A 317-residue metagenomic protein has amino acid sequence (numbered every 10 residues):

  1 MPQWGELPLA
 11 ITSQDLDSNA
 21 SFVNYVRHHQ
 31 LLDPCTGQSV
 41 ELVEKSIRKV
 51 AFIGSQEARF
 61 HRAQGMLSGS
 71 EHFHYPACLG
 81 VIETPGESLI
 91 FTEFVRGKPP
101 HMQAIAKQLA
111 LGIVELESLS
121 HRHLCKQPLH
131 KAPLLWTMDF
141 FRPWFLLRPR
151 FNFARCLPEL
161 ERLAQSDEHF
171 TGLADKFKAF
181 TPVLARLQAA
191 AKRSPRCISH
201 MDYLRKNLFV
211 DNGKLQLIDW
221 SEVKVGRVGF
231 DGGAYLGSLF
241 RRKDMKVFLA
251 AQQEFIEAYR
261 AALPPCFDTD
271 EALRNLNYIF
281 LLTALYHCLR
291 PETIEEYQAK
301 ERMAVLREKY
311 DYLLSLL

Functional and structural regions predicted by a protein language model:
M1-L16: Juxta-kinase regulatory segment immediately upstream of eukaryotic protein kinase catalytic domains
D17-N24, E71-H72, T84: A short catalytic or substrate-binding loop motif that flags glycine-/basic-rich loops and adjacent residues that bind
S18-T36, V40, L184-F230: Active-site acidic catalytic loop and adjacent metal/ATP-binding pocket of ATP-dependent phosphoryl transfer enzymes
G37-W136: ATP-binding pocket architecture of kinase catalytic cores
E115, H121-R122, T137, W144-R148 (+2 more regions): Catalytic cores of nucleotide-enabled group-transfer and carboxylate-activating enzymes in metabolic and assembly-line
K131-L187: Active-site catalytic-loop/activation-segment of kinase and kinase-like phosphoryl-transfer enzymes
G229-P264, F280-E308: Active-site activation/catalytic loop segments of kinase-like enzymes and analogous catalytic loops in related
P265-F280: All-alpha amphipathic helical-bundle segments outside canonical DNA-binding/catalytic cores that form hydrophobic
